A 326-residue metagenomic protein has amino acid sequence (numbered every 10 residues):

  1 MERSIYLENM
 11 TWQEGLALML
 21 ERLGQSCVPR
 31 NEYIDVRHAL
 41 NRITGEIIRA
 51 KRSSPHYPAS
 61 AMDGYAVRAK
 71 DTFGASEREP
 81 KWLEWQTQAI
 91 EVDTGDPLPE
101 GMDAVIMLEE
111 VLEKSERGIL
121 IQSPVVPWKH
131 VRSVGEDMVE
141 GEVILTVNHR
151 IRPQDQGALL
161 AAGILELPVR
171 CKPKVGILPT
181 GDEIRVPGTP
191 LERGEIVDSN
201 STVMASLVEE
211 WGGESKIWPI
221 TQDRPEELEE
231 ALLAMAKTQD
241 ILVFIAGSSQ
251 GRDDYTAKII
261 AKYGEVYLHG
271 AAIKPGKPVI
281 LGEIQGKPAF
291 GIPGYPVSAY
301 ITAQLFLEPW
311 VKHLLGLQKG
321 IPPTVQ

Functional and structural regions predicted by a protein language model:
E2-L165, V325-Q326: Phosphate-interaction motifs
Q13-L16, C27-R37, N41, E46 (+4 more regions): Flexible glycine/proline-rich
M19-S26, A162-L165, L207, W211-E214 (+3 more regions): Change "in soluble alpha/beta enzymes" to "in soluble alpha/beta proteins
T72, D182-E183, G247-R252, G294: Short glycine-rich anion-binding loops that position phosphate/pyrophosphate groups of nucleotides and phosphorylated
D93, Q122, T146, I177-T180 (+3 more regions): Short beta-strand segments
P99, P153, Q250-R252, S298: Short glycine-rich, flexible loops that bind phosphorylated cofactors or substrates
S133-F244: Phosphate-binding glycine-rich loops and their immediate beta-loop-alpha structural context
G251-Y263: Short Gly/Thr/Asp-enriched flexible loops that form oxyanion-binding sites at enzyme active sites
